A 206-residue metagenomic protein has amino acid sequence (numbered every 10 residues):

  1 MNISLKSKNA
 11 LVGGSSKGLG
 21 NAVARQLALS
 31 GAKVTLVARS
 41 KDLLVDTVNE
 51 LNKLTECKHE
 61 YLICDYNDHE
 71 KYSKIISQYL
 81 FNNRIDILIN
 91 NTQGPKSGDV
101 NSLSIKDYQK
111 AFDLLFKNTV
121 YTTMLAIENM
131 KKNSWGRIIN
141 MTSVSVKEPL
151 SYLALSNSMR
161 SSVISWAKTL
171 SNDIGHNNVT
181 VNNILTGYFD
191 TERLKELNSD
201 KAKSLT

Functional and structural regions predicted by a protein language model:
N9, S16-K17: Conserved glycine-rich cofactor-binding loop
A32-D46: Conserved glycine-rich Rossmann-like NAD(P)H-binding loop of the short-chain dehydrogenase/reductase
D99-V100, S104-F112, L194, A202-L205: Substrate-binding pocket helix/loop in short-chain dehydrogenase/reductase
T123, M159-R160, A167: Active-site helix of classical SDR
E128, N172-D173: Alpha-helical segment proximal to the catalytic Tyr-Lys
S143: Residue(s) in the substrate-gating loop at a strand-loop-helix junction that position the organic substrate next
H176, Y188-T206: A glycine/serine/threonine-rich, flexible loop-to-helix segment that serves as the NAD(P) cofactor-binding "lid"
